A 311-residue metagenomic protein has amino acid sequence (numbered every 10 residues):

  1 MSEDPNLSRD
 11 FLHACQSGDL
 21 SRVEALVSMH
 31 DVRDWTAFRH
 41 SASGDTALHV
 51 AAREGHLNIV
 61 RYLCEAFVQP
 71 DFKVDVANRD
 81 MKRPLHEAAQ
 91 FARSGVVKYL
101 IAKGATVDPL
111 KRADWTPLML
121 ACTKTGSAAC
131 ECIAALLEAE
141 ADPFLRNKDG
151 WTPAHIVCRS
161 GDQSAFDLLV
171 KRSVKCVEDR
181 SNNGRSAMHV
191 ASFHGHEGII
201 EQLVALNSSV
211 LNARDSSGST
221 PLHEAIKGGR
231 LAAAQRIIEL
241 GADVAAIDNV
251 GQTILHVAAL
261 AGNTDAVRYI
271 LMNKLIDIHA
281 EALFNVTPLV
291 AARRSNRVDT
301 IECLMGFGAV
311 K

Functional and structural regions predicted by a protein language model:
M1-H30, F38-L57, R61-E65: Intrinsically disordered, low-complexity regulatory segments in ankyrin-centric signaling systems
G18, G55, A92, T125-A128 (+5 more regions): Ankyrin-repeat intra-repeat helix-capping/turn positions
R22, N58-I59, G95-V96, A128 (+6 more regions): Conserved ankyrin/ankyrin-like repeat signature
V27-D34, Y62-F72, K98-T106, A134-D142 (+5 more regions): Ankyrin repeat domain, specifically the short helix-to-loop turn at the C-terminus of the second helix of each repeat
A37-F38, D75, D108, F144 (+4 more regions): Ankyrin-repeat junction/capping positions
H40-S41, N78, K111, N147 (+4 more regions): Ankyrin repeat boundary/linker residues
